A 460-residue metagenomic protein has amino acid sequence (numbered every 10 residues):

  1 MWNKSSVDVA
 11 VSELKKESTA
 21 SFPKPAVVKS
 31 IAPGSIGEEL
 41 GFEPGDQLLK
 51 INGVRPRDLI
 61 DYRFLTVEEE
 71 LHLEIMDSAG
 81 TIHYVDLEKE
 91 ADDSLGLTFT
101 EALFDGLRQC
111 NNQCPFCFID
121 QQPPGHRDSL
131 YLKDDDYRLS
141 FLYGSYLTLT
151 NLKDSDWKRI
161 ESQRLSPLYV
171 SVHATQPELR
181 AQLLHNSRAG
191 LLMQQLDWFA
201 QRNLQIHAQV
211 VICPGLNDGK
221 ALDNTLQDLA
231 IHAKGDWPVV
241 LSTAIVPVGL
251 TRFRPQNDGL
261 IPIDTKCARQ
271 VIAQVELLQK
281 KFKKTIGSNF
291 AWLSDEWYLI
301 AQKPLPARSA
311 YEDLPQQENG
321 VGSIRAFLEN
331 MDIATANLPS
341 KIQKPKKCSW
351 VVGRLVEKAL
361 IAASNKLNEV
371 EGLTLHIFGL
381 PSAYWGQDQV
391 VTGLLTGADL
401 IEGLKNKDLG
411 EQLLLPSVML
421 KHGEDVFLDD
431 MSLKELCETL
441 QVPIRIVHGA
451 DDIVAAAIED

Functional and structural regions predicted by a protein language model:
M1-S21, V27, Q302-D460: Radical SAM enzyme core and accessory elements
V7, R63-F99: PDZ-domain C-terminal substructure recognizer with occasional recognition of PDZ-binding tails
K24-P33, G53-P56: Short, structured beta-strand/loop micro-motifs enriched in basic residues and often containing a Trp
G37-R57: Conserved PDZ fold ligand-binding element
G53-I60, S78-G80: Short acidic beta-strand-loop surface patches of small beta-rich interaction domains
G80-I82, K89-P238, G249-L278: Conserved Radical SAM active-site core
A208, I245, L293, I377-G379 (+1 more regions): A structural preference for short, hydrophobic beta-strand core positions in alpha/beta folds
L216, P238-K266, I286-S309, S382-Q387: Flexible glycine/acidic-rich beta-alpha junction loops that bind and position SAM and/or redox cofactors in anaerobic
